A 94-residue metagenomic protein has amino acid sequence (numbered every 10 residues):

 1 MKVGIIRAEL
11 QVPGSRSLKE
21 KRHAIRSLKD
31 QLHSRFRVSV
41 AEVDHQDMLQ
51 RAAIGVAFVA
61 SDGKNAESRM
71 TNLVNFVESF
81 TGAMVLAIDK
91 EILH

Functional and structural regions predicted by a protein language model:
V3, A41-D62, L93-H94: Short, charge-patterned binding micro-sites
G4-P13: Short glycine-/aliphatic-rich beta-strand segments at the starts of folded cytosolic domains
K21: C-terminal binding/interaction regions
V38-D44, L86-D89: A short linear hydrophobic-aromatic micro-motif
F58-H94: C-terminal structural segments of small proteins and small subunits
